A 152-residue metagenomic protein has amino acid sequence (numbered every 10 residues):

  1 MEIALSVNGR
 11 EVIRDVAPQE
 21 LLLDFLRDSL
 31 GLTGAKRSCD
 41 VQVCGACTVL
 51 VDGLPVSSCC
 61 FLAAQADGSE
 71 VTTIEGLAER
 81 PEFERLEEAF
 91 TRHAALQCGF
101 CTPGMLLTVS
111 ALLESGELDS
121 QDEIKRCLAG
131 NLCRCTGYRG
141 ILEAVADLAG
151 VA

Functional and structural regions predicted by a protein language model:
M1-A152: Signature of N-terminal electron-transfer/Fe-S-associated modules in redox systems
